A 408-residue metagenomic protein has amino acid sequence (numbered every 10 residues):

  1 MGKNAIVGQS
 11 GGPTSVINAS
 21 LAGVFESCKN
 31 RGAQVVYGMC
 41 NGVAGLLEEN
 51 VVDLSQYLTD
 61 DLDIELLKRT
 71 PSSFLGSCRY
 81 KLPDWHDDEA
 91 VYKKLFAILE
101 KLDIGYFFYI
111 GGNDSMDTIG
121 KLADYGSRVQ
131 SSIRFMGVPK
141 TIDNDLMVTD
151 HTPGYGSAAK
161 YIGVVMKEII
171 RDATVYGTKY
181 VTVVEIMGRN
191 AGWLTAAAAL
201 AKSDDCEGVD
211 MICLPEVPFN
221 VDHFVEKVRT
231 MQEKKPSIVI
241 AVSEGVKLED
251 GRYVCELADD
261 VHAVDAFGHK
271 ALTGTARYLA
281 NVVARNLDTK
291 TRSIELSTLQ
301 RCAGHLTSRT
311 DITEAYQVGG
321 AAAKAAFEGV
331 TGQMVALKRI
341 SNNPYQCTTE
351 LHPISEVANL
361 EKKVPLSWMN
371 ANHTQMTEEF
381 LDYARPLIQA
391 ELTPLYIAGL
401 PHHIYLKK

Functional and structural regions predicted by a protein language model:
M1-V52: N-terminal phosphate-binding or glycine-rich loops at protein starts, especially the Walker A/P-loop of NTPases
N4-G12, S73-R79, G105-G111, G137 (+2 more regions): Short glycine-rich or small-residue beta-strand-to-loop segments that form or flank ligand, phosphate, metal/Fe-S
S10-G12, M39-G45, R79-Y80, G112-N113 (+5 more regions): Short, ordered loop/turn segments at secondary-structure junctions
T14-V24, L46-L47, V91-K93, N113-K121 (+5 more regions): Short glycine/serine/threonine-rich phosphate/pyrophosphate-binding segments that cradle anionic phosphate groups
V36, I98, Y106-G111, D117-S132 (+1 more regions): Accessory alpha-helical/coil subdomains and C-terminal extensions that flank or cap enzyme catalytic cores
E49-G105, D114, P153-Y155, K167: Glycine-rich oxoanion-binding loops at beta->alpha junctions
C255-K408: C-terminal non-catalytic interaction/assembly regions of soluble proteins
